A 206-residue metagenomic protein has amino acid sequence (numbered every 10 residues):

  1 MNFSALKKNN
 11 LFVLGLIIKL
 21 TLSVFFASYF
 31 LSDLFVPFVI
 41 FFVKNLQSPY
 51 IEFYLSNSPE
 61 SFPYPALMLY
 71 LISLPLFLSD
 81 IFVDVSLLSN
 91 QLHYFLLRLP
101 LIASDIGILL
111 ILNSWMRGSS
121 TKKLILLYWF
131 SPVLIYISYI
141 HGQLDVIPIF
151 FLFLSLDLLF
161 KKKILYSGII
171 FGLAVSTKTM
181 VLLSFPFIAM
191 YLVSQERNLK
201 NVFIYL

Functional and structural regions predicted by a protein language model:
M1-F26, R117-T121: Start-transfer (signal-anchor) and selected internal transmembrane alpha helices of multi-pass inner/ER membrane
M1-N2, L183-L206: Perimembrane helix-loop-helix junctions
L34-P63, L67, F77-V85: Extracytosolic helix-loop segments that constitute the early lumenal/periplasmic catalytic or substrate-binding loops
Q91, F95-S119: Transmembrane-helix motifs of polytopic, lipid-linked glycan transferases
I102, K122-I135: Transmembrane and membrane-interface helices of multi-pass, inner-membrane envelope-modifying transferases
L110-S114, I147-I164: Specific aromatic-rich, kink-prone transmembrane helix
V133-I137, L154-L158, L165-A189: Membrane-interface alpha helices of multi-pass inner-membrane proteins
Y139-I147: Short acidic/glycine- and proline-prone juxtamembrane loop motifs at membrane-interface regions of multi-pass membrane
